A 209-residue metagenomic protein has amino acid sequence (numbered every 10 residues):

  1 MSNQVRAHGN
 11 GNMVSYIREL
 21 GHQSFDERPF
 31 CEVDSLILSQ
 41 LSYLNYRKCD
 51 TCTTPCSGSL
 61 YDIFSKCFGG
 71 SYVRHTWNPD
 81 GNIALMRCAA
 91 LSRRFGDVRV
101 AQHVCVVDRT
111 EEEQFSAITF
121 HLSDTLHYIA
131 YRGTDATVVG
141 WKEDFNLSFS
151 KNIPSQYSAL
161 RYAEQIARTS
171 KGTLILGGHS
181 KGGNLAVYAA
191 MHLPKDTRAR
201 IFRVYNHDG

Functional and structural regions predicted by a protein language model:
M1-G177, N184, Y188-G209: Non-catalytic, mobile gating and regulatory segments of ester bond hydrolases
